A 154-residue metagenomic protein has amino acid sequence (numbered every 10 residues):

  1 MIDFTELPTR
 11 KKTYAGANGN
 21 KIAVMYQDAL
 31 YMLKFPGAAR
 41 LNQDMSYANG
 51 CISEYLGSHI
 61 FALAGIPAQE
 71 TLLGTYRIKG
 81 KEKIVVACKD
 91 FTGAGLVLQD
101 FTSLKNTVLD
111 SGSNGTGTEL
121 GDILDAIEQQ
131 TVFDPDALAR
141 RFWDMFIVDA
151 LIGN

Functional and structural regions predicted by a protein language model:
M1-S111: Conserved ATP-binding subdomain of kinase catalytic cores across diverse folds
A62, I152-G153: Short, intrinsically disordered, mixed-charge
A87-I152: ATP-dependent phospho-/nucleotidyl transfer catalytic cores
